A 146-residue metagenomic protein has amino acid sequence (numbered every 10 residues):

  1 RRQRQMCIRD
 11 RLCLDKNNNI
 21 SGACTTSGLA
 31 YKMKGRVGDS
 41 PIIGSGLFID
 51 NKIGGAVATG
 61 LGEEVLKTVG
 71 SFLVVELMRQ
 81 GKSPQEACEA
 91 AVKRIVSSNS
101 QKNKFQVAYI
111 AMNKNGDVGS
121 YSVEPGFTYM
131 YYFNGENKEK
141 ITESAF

Functional and structural regions predicted by a protein language model:
Q3-I8: Short, small-residue-biased leader/transition segments that mark boundaries at the very start of proteins
R9-L14, I20-G22, V107-M112, G116-S120 (+1 more regions): Short beta-strand scaffold segments in enzyme catalytic cores
R9-R11, K32, G44-G46, S97-N99 (+1 more regions): A generic local secondary-structure boundary/capping motif
T26-M78: Conserved mixed alpha/beta catalytic, RNA-binding, or beta-rich assembly cores of soluble enzyme, regulatory
I49-D50, Q101-F105, A111-K114, S122-V123: A structural signal for short secondary-structure junctions
T59-K102, V107-A108: Extended C-terminal subregions enriched in glycine
F105, I110, N134-K138: Charge-dense, low-complexity polyampholytic segments
G119-F146: C-terminal beta-strand edge segments of enzyme domains
